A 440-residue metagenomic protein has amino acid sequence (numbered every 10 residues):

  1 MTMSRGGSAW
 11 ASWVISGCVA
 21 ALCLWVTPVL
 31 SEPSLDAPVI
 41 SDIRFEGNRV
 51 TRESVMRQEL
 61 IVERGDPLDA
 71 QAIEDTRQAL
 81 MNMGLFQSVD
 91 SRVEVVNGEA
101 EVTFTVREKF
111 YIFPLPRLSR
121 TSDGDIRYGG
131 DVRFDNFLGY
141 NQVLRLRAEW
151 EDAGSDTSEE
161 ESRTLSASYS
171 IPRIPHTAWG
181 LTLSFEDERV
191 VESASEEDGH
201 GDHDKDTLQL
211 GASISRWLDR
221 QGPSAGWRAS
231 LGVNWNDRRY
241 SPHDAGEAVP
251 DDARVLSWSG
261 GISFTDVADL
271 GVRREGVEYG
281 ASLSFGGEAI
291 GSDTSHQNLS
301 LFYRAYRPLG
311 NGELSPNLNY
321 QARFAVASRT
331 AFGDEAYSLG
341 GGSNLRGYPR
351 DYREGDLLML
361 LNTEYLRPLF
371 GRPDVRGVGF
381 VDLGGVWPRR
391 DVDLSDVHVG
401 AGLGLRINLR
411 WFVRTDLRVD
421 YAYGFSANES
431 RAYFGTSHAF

Functional and structural regions predicted by a protein language model:
T2-C18: Bacterial N-terminal signal peptides that target proteins for export
V26-T27: N-terminal signal peptide c-region/cleavage motif recognized by signal peptidases
L30-S122, I126, D131, R145-R173 (+2 more regions): Periplasmic polypeptide-binding modules associated with outer-membrane biogenesis and secretion
T51, S88, Y111-F113, L138-G139 (+10 more regions): Short beta-strands and strand-coil junctions in structured, solvent-facing domains, enriched
L60, V277-F440: C-terminal transmembrane beta-barrel domains of outer membrane proteins
E99-E101, T105-G261, V267, Y337-L339 (+3 more regions): Gram-negative/organellar outer-membrane beta-barrel architecture
N141, L181-L183, S257-F302: Surface-exposed extracellular loop regions of Gram-negative outer-membrane beta-barrel proteins
